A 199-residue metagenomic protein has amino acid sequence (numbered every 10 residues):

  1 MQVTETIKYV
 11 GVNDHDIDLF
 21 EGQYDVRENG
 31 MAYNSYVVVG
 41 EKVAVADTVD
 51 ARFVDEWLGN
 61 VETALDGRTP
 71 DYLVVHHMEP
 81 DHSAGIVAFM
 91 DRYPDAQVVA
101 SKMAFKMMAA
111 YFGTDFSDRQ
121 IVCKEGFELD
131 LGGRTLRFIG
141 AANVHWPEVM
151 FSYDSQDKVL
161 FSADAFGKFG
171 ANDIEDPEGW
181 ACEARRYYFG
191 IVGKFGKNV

Functional and structural regions predicted by a protein language model:
Q2-E5, V99-V149, F195-N198: Metallo-beta-lactamase
Q2-L65, F151-D154, K158-S162: Conserved beta-strand hairpin/beta-sheet module of binuclear metal-dependent hydrolase folds, prominently
I17, M78-S83, F105-M107, H145-W146 (+1 more regions): Active-site environment of divalent metal-dependent phosphoester hydrolases
E41, R52-V99: Active-site metal-binding motif and surrounding structural segment of the metallo-beta-lactamase
E41-K42, T69-P70, P94-D95, F116-D118 (+2 more regions): Short coil/turn connectors at secondary-structure junctions
A44-D47, Y72-V75, R137-F138: Short catalytic-loop micro-motif centered on adjacent basic/acidic residues
D50, T135-V199: Metallo-beta-lactamase
A88, A110-G113, N172-E175: Short acidic, glycine/serine/threonine-rich loops at helix termini
